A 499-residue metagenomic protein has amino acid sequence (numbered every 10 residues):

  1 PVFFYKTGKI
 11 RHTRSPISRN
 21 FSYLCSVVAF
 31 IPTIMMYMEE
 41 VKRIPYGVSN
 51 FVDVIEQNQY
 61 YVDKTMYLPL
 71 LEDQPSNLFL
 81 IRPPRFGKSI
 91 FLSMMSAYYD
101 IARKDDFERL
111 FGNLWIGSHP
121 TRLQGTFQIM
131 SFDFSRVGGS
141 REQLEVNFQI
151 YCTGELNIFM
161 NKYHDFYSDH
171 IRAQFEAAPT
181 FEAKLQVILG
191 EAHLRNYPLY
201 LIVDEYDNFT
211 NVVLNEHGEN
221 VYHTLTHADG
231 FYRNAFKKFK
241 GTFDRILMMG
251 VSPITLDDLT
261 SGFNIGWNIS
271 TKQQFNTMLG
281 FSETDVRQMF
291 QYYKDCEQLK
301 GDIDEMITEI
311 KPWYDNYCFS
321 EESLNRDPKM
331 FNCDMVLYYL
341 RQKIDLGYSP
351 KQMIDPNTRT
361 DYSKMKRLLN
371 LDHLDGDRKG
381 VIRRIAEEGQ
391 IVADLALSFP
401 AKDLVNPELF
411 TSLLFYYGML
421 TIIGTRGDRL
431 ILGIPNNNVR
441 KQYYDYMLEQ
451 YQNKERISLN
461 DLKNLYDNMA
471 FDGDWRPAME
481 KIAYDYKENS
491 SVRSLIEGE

Functional and structural regions predicted by a protein language model:
R43-P69: N-terminal pre-Walker A segment at the start of P-loop NTPase domains
Q74-L78: Pre-Walker A (Motif I) flank of P-loop NTPase domains
K88: Conserved lysine of the Walker
K104, E108-I158: P-loop NTPase motor core
I188-A192, Y222-D244: Substrate-engagement module of ASCE P-loop NTPases
I202, R245-V251: Structural recognition of the conserved hydrophobic beta-strand(s) that form the central parallel beta-sheet of P-loop
T255-G262, I269-R341, V381: Amphipathic alpha-helical segments of the small helical/lid subdomains adjacent to P-loop NTPase cores
G266, K329-E499: Extended alpha-helical interface modules used as scaffolds for assembling large macromolecular complexes
